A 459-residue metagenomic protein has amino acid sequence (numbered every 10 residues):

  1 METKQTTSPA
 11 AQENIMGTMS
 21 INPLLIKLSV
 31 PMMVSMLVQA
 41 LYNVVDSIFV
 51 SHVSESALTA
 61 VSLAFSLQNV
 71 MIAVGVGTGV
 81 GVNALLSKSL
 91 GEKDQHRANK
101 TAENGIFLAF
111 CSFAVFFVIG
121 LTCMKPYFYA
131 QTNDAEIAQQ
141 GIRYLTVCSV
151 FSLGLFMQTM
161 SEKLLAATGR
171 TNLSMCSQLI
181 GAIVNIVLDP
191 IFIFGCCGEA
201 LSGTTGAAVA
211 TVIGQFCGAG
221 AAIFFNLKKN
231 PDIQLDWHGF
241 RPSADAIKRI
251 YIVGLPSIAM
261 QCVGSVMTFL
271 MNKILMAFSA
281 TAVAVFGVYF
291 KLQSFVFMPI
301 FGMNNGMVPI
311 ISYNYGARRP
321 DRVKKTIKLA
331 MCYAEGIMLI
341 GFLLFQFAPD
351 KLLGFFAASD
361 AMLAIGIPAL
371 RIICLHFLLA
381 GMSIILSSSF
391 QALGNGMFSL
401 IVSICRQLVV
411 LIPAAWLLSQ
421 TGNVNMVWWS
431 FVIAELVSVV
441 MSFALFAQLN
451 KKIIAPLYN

Functional and structural regions predicted by a protein language model:
M1-S29, L86-L153, A200-L255, I311-H376 (+1 more regions): Short alpha-helical transmembrane segments in multi-pass integral membrane proteins
M16-I48, H52-V53, N69-G81, L85 (+6 more regions): N-terminal transmembrane alpha-helices
K27-D46, V147, Q158, G181 (+5 more regions): Transmembrane helical elements of multi-pass membrane transporters/channels
L37, L41-T59, F128-A135, I191-S202 (+5 more regions): Helix-terminus/linker motif at the lipid-water interface of multi-pass membrane proteins
F49-N69, A135-Q140, T204-G206, A246-V253 (+5 more regions): Interfacial/gating helices of multi-pass transporter permease domains
L58-V118, L155-S174, V285-L343, F347-P349 (+1 more regions): Small-residue-rich hydrophobic transmembrane alpha-helices
V70-A73, N185-P190, A219-I223, F295-M298 (+4 more regions): Hydrophobic transmembrane alpha-helices of multi-pass small-molecule transporters
G79, C148-A166, S174-A182, A207-A222 (+4 more regions): Short runs within selected transmembrane alpha-helices of multi-pass transporters and secretion channels
